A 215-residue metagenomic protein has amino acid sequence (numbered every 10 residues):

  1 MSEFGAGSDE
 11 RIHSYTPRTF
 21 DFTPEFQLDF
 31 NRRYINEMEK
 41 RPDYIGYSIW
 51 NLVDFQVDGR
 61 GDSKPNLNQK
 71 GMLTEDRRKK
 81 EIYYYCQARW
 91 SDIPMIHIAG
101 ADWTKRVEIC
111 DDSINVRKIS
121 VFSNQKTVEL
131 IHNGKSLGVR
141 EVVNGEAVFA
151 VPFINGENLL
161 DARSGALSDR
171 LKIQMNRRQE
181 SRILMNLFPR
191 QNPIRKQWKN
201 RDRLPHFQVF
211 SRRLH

Functional and structural regions predicted by a protein language model:
M1-E141, A150-F153, L159-G165: Extended substrate-binding grooves/exosites of carbohydrate-active enzymes
M95, R182, L204: A residue-level signal for beta-strand positions that form part of recognition/binding surfaces within mature
R117-S123, D202-H215: Beta-strand-rich structural segments
G134, D169-L171, R213-H215: Residue-level signal for glycine
G145-A147: Glycine-centered loop-to-beta-strand initiation motif
N158, Q174-R177, R190-P193: Terminal or standalone catalytic/regulatory effector modules within metabolic enzymes and repeat proteins
A166-L187: Edge beta-strands of extracellular beta-sandwich domains
N186-S211: Compositionally biased low-complexity segments at domain edges in trafficked proteins and select soluble regulators
